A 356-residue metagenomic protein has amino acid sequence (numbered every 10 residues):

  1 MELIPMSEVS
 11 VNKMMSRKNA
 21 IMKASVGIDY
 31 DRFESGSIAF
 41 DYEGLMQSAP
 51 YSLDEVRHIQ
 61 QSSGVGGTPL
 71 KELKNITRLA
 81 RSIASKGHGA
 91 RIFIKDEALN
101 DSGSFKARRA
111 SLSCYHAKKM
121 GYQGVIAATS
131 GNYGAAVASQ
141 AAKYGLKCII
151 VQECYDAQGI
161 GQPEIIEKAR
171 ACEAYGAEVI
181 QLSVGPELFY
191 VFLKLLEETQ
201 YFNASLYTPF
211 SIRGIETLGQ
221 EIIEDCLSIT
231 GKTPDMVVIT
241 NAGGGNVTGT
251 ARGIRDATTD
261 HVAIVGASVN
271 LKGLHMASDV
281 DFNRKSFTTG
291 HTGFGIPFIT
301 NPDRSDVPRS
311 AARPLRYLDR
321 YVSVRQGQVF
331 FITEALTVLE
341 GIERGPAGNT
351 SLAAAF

Functional and structural regions predicted by a protein language model:
L3-Q123: Positively charged, low-complexity intrinsically disordered leader regions
G67, L188-E198, D256-P346: Active-site/ligand-binding loops adjacent to catalytic centers
K74-F93, S104-R108, L112, Y190-E197 (+2 more regions): Acidic-glycine-rich active-site phosphate/pyrophosphate-binding loop
E97-A107, G124-Y133, Y207-I212, V238-G243 (+3 more regions): Active-site nucleophile and cofactor-binding loops and adjacent substrate-binding regions of central metabolic enzymes
A117-Q140, Y144-C154, T233-G249, V265 (+1 more regions): A short, small-residue-rich loop immediately preceding and capping a beta-strand
A135-V184, L274-R284, R309: Active-site-proximal loop->helix
Y190-R255, F330-E334: Active-site/ligand-binding-proximal alpha/beta "capping" segment
